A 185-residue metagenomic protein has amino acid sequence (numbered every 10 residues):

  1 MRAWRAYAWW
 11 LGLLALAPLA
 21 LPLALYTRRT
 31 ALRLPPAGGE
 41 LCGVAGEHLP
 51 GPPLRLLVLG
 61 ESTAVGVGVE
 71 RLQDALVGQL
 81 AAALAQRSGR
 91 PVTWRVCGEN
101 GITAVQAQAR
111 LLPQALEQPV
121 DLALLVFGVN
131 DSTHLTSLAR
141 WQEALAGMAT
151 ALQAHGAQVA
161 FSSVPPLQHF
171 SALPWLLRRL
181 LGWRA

Functional and structural regions predicted by a protein language model:
M1-L57, E70, S88: N-terminal secretory targeting modules
R5, G12, V67, L135 (+2 more regions): Charge-dense, low-complexity intrinsically disordered segments
L21-Y26, L76, A144, M148 (+1 more regions): Internal, well-ordered alpha-helical segments in soluble enzyme and binding-protein domains
L25, R29, G101-T103, P166: Residue-level detector of flexible, active-site-proximal loop/helix-junction positions within diverse enzyme catalytic
H48-L49, R87, L116, L152: Generic structural signal for beta-strand residues in well-ordered domains
R55-L57, T63-E143: Conserved SGNH/GDSL esterase-like catalytic core that processes O-acyl groups on lipids and polysaccharides
R110-A185: Alpha-helical cap/lid subdomain in secreted, periplasmic, or secretory-pathway luminal O-acyl-processing enzymes
